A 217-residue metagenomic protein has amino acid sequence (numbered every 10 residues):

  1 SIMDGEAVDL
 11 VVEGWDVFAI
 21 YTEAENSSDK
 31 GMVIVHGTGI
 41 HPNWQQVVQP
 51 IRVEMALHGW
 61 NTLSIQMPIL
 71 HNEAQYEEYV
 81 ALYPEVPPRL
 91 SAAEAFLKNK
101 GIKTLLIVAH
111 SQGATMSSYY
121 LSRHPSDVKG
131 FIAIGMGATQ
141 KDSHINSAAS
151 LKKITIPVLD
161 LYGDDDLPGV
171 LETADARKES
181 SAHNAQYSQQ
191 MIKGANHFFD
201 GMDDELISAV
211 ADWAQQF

Functional and structural regions predicted by a protein language model:
V8, D16-F18, E25-K98: Serine-hydrolase catalytic machinery in alpha/beta-hydrolase-like enzymes
V108-S117: Gly/Ala-rich beta-loop-alpha elbow adjacent to hydrolase catalytic centers
I132-K141, G163-D166: Active-site nucleophile loop of the alpha/beta-hydrolase fold
I154, D160-Y162: Short beta-strand/loop motif that positions the catalytic acidic residue of the alpha/beta-hydrolase fold
L167-T173: Conserved alpha/beta-hydrolase "acid-adjacent" motif
S180-F198: Catalytic histidine neighborhood in serine/cysteine hydrolases with alpha/beta-hydrolase-type architecture
D203-F217: Catalytic active-site module of serine/aspartate enzymes centered on a nucleophile-bearing elbow/loop
